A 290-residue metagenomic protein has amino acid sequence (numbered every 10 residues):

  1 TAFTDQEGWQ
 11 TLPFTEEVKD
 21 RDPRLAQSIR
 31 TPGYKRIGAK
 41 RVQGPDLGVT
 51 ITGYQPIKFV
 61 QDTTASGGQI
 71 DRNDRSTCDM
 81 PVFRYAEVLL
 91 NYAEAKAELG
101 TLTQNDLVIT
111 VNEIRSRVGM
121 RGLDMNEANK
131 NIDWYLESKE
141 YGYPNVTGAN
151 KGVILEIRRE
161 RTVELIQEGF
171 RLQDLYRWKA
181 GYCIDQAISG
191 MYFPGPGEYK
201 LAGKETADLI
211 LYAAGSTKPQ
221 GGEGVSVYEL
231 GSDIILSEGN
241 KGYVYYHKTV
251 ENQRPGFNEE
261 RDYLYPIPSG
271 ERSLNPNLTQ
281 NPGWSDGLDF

Functional and structural regions predicted by a protein language model:
D5-F290: Acidic/polar-rich alpha-helix caps and helix-coil junctions
